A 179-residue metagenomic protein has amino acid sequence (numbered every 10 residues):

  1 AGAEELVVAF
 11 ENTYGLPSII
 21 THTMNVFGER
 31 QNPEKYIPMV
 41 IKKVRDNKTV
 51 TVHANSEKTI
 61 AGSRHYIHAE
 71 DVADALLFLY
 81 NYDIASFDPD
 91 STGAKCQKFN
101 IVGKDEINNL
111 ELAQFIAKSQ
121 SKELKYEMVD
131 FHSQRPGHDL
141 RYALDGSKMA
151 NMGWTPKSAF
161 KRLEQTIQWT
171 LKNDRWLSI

Functional and structural regions predicted by a protein language model:
A1, Q31-P38, H65-Y66, E106: Short-chain dehydrogenase/reductase
A1-I19, K42-D46: Active-site Tyr-X1-5-Lys
V7, V40, K148-A150: Structural element of the ATP-grasp superfamily
L16-Y36: Flexible, glycine-rich beta-alpha linker
V44-I179: C-terminal substrate-binding subdomain of Rossmann-fold SDR/epimerase-dehydratase oxidoreductases
